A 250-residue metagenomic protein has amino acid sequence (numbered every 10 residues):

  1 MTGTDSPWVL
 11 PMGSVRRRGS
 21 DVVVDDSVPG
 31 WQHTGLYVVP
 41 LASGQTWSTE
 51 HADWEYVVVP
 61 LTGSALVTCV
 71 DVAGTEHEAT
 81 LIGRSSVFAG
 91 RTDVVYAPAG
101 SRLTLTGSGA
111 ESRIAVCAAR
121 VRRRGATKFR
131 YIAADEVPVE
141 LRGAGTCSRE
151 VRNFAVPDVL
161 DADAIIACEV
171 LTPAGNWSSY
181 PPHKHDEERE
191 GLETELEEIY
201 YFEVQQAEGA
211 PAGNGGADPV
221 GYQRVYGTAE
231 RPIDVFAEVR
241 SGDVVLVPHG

Functional and structural regions predicted by a protein language model:
G3-L10: Intrinsically disordered, low-complexity terminal regions
S14-S48, E55, C147-I199, E203: A short glycine-rich, His/Asp/Glu-containing loop-to-beta-strand
D26-E55, A65-A73, A97, L103-C117 (+1 more regions): Hydrophobic/basic alpha-helical segments enriched in Actinobacteria
V39, T49, V58, S86-V87 (+4 more regions): Residue "hotspots" at secondary-structure boundaries inside conserved domains
A52-A79, A97, A174-G175, D186-D243 (+1 more regions): Glycine- and acidic-residue-biased ligand/ion/polar-headgroup-sensing regions
H77-T92: Blade-loop segments of beta-propeller domains
F88-S108, A119, E238-G250: Conserved metal-binding segment of the jelly-roll/cupin
E111-A174: Surface-exposed beta-loop interaction hotspot
